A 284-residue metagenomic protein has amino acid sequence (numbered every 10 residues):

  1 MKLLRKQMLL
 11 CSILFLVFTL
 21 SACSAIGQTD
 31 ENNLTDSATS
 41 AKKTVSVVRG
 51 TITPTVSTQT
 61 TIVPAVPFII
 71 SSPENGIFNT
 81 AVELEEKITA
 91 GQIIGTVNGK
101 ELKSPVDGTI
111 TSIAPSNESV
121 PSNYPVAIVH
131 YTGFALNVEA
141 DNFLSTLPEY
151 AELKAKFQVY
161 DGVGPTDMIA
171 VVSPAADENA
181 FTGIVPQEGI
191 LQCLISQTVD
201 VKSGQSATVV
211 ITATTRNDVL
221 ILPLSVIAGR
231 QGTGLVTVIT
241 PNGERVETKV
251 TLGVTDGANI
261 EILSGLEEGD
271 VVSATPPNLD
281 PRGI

Functional and structural regions predicted by a protein language model:
T19-A22: C-terminal motif of bacterial Sec signal peptides marking the signal peptidase cleavage site
S24-Q28, E152-Y160, V185-P186, C193-I284: Edge-of-domain interaction segments
Q28-D36, V63, A175-G189, P241-N242 (+1 more regions): Gly/Ser-enriched beta-turn/beta-hairpin loop segments
D30, L34-I77, Q92, A274: N-terminal beta-strand block that forms a small beta-sandwich/beta-barrel module immediately after a flexible targeting
S40-A41, V45, D107-T111, F134 (+3 more regions): Beta-strand/loop subdomains of soluble extracytoplasmic proteins
T53-V63, F68-N75, K100-D107, N137-E139 (+3 more regions): Small beta-strand-rich domains/subdomains or short beta-sheet motifs embedded in larger alpha/beta proteins
I62, P67, L84-P105, P115-D141 (+4 more regions): Short hydrophobic beta/alpha edge segments that flank linear recognition/processing sites
P73-I93, T111-P125, L194, N259-G265: Short histidine-centered loop motifs in beta-beta connectors
